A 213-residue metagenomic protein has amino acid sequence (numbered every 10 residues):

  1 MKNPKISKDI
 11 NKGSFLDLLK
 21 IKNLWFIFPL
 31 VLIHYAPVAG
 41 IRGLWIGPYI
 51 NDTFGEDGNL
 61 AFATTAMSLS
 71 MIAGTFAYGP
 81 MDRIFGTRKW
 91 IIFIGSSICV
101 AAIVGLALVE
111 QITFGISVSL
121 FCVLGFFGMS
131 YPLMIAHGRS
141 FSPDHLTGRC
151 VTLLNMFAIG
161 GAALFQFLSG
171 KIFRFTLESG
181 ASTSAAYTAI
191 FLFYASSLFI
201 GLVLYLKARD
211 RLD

Functional and structural regions predicted by a protein language model:
M1-F28: Juxtamembrane intracellular "pre-TM" segments in multi-pass secondary transporters
I21-Y78, A162-G170: Extracytoplasmic gate region of multi-pass secondary transporters
G74-T87, F173: Helix-to-loop junctions at the C-terminal end of transmembrane segments in multipass secondary transporters
R83-S97: Cytoplasmic membrane-interface "Motif A"-like loop-to-helix N-cap segments of 12-TM Major Facilitator Superfamily
S97-Q111: C-terminal ends and interior cores of transmembrane alpha-helices in multi-pass membrane transporters/permeases
A107, I190-D213: Multi-pass alpha-helical transporter architecture, strongest for 12-TM Major Facilitator/SLC carriers used
M129-P143: Intracellular juxtamembrane helix-capping segments at the cytosolic ends of symmetry-related transmembrane helices
F141-E178: A late C-terminal transmembrane helix in Major Facilitator Superfamily
